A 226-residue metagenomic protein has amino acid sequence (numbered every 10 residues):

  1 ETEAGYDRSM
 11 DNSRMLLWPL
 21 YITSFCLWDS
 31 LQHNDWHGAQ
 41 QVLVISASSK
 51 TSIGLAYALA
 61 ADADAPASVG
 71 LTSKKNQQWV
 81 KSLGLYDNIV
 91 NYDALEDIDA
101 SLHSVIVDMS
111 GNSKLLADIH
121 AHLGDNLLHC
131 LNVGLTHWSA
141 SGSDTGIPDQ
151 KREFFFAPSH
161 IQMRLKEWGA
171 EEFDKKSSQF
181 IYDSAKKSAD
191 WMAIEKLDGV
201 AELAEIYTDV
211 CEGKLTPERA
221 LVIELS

Functional and structural regions predicted by a protein language model:
E1-S226: Terminal helix/beta-alpha structural elements that buttress the NAD(P)+-binding lobe
